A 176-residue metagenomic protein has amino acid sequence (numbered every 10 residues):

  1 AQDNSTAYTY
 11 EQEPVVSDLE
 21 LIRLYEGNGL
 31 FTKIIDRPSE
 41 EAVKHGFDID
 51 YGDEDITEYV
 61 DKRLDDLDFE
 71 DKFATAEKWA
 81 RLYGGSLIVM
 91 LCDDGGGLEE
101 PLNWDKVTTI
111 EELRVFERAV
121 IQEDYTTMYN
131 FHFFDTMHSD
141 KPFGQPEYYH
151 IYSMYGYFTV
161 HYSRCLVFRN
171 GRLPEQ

Functional and structural regions predicted by a protein language model:
A1-I49: N-terminal-proximal low-complexity accessory segments that begin disordered and transition into the first
A1-V15, I22-L24, L67, D71-Q176: Structured, contiguous alpha/beta core segments that scaffold functional sites
R37, D55, Y59, T75: Short Gly/charged-rich anion-binding patches and loops
D50-D68: A broadly used, surface-exposed interaction patch
